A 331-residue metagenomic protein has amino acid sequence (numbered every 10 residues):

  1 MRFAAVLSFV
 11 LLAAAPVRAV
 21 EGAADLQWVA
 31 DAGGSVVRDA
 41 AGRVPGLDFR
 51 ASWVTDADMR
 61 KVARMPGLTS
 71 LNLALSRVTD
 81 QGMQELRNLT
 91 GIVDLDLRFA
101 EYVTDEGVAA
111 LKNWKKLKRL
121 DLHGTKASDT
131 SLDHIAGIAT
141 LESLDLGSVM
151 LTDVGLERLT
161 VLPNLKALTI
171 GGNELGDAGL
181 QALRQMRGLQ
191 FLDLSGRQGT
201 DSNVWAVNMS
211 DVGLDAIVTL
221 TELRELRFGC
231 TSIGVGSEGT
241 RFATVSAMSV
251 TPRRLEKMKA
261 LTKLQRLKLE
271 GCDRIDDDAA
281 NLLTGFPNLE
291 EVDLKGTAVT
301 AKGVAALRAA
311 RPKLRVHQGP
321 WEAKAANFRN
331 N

Functional and structural regions predicted by a protein language model:
A4-A14: Bacterial N-terminal signal peptides
V17-G22: Boundary at the C-terminal end of the N-terminal hydrophobic targeting segment
D25-W28, A32: Extracytoplasmic/periplasm-facing segments of secreted or lipoprotein envelope proteins
G33-S35, A279: Small-residue (G/S/T/A) turn/hinge positions that recur once per unit in extracellular repeat modules
G42-E106, A110-A216, E222-K257, K263-V299 (+1 more regions): Concave beta-strand-loop units of leucine-rich repeat
